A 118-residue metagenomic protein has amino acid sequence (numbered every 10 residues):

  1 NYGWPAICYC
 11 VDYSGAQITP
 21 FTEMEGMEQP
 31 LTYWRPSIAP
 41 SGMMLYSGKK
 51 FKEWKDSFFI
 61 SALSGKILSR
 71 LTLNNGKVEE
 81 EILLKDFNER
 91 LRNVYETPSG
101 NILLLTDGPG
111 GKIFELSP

Functional and structural regions predicted by a protein language model:
N1-E81, E89, G111-K112, L116-P118: Beta-propeller domain segments
N93-P118: Blade-level signature of beta-propeller repeat domains, shared across WD40, Kelch, NHL, RCC1 and BNR/Asp-box propellers
